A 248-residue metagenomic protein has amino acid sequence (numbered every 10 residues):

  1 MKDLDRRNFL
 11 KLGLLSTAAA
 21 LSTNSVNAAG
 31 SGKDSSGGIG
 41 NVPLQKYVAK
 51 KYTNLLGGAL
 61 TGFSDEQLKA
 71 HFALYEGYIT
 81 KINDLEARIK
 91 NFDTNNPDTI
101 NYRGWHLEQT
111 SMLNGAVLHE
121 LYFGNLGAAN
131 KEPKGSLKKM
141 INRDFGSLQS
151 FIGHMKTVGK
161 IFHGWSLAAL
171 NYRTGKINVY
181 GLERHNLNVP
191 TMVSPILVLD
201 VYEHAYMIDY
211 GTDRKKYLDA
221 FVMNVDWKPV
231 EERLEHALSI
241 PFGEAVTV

Functional and structural regions predicted by a protein language model:
M1-T17: N-terminal secretory signal peptides and thylakoid transit peptides that target proteins across membranes
A18-T23: Hydrophobic h-region of N-terminal signal peptides that target proteins for export in Gram-negative bacteria
N24-G58: C-terminal segment of N-terminal export signals and the immediately downstream linker at the start of the mature
G40-Y47, Y52, G62, H71-A73 (+2 more regions): All-alpha RGS (Regulator of G-protein Signaling) helical domain and cognate RGS-like helical scaffolds
L60-G77, N96-V117, M140, R184-N186 (+1 more regions): Alpha-helical scaffold segments that form or flank carboxylate-/histidine-based iron centers
Y78, I82-L85, I89, H119: Non-transmembrane amphipathic alpha-helical segments
K156-V225: An amphipathic alpha-helical core segment
K216-V248: N-terminal targeting pre-sequences for secretion and organelle import
